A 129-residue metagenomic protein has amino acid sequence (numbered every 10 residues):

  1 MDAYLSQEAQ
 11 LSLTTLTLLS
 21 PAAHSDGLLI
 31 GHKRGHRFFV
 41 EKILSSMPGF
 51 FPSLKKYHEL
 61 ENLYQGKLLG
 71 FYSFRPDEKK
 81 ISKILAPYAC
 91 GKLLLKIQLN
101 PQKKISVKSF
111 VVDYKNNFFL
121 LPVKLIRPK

Functional and structural regions predicted by a protein language model:
M1-K67, P76-K129: Conserved beta-strand-loop surface patch within small alpha/beta domains used for substrate/adaptor or ligand engagement
